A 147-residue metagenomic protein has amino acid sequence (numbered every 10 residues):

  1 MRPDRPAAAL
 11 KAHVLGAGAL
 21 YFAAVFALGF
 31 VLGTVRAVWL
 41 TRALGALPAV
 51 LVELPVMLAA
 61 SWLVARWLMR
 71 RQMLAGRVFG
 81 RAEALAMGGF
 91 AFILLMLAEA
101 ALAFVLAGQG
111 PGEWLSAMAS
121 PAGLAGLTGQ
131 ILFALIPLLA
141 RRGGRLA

Functional and structural regions predicted by a protein language model:
M1-A12: Short, Lys/Arg-rich, polar N-terminal cytosolic tail immediately upstream of the first transmembrane signal-anchor
A17-Y21, A49: Short alpha-helical transmembrane interface motifs in multi-pass membrane proteins
V35-L44, A107-M118: Membrane-interface helix termini and inter-helical loops of multi-pass transporters
W39-A59: Loop-to-helix transition at the N-terminal end of transmembrane alpha-helices
A59-A75: Canonical alpha-helical transmembrane segments
A75-E113: Mid-chain, well-packed structural core segment of small domains
S116-F133: Individual transmembrane alpha-helices with interfacial aromatic-anchor signatures
T128-A147: Membrane-water interface at the C-terminal end of transmembrane alpha helices
